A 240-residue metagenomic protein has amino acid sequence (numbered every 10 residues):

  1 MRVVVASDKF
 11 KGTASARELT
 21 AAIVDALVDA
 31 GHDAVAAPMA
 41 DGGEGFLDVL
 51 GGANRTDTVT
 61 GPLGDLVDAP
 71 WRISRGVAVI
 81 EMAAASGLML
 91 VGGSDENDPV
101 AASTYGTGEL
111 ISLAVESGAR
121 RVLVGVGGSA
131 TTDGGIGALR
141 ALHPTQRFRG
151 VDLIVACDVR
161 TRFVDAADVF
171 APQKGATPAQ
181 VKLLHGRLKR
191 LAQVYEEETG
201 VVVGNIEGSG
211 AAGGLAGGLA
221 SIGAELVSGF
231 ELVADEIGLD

Functional and structural regions predicted by a protein language model:
M1-D240: N-terminal loops that bind phosphate or other acidic moieties and the adjacent beta-alpha structural core
